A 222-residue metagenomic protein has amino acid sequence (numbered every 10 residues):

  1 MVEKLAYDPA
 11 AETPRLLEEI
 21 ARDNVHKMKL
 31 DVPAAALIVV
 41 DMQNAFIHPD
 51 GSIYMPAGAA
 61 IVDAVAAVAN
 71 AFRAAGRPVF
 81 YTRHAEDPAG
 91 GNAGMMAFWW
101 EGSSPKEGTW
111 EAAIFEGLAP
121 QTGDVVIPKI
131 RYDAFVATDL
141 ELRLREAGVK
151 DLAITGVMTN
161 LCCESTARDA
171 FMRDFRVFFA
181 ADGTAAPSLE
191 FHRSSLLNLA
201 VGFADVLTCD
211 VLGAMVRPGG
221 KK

Functional and structural regions predicted by a protein language model:
M1-Q121, M215-K222: Active-site acidic carboxylates
A74-R77, G148, D174: Glycine-centered short loops/turns at secondary-structure junctions
G108-G156: Internal catalytic-core helix/loop-beta-alpha segment that presents or stabilizes conserved functional determinants
I127, D205-L212: Short acidic-hydrophobic, aromatic-tinged amphipathic segments that line or gate anion-handling sites
A153-G156, D174-L189: A short glycine-rich beta-strand->turn/loop micro-motif centered on a GG-aromatic cluster
T159-T166: Short glycine/serine/threonine-rich phosphate/pyrophosphate-binding segments that cradle anionic phosphate groups
S188-A200: Active-site-proximal loop->helix
